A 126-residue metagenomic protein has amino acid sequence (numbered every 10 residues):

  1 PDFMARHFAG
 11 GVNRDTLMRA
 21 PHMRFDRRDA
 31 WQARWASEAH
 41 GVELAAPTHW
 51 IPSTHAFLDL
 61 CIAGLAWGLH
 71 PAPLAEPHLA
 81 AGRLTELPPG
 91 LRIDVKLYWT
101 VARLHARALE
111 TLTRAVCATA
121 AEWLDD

Functional and structural regions predicted by a protein language model:
P1-A5, K96-R107: A bilobed periplasmic-binding-protein/Venus flytrap-type ligand-binding module shared by bacterial periplasmic
P1-L65, A72-D94, A118-D126: C-terminal regulatory
P71, L104-A118: Short amphipathic alpha-helical coupling segments at ligand-binding clamshell hinges and other catalytic/signaling
E86-L87, V101, H105, E110 (+1 more regions): Alpha-helix boundary/capping detector
